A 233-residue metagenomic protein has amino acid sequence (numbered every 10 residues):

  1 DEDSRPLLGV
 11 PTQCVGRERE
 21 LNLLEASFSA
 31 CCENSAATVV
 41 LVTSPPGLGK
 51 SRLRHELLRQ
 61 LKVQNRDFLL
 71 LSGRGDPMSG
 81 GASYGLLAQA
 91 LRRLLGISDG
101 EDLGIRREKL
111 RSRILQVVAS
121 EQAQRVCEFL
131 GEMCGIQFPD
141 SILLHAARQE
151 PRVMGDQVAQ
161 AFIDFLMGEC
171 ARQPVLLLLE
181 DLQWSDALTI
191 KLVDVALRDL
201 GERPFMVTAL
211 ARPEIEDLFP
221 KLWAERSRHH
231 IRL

Functional and structural regions predicted by a protein language model:
D1-L233: Key residue(s) within conserved catalytic/signature motifs
